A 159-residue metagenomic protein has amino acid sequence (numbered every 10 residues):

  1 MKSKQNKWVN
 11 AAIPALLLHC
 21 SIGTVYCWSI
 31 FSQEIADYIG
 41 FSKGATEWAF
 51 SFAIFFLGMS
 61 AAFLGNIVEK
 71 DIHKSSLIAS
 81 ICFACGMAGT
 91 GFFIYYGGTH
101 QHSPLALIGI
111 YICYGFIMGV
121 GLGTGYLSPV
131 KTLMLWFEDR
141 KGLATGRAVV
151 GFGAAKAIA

Functional and structural regions predicted by a protein language model:
Q5-C27: Pair of pore-lining "gating" transmembrane helices in MFS-fold secondary transporters
G23-Y26, G119-L127, A157: Small-residue-rich segments within alpha-helical transmembrane domains of MFS-like 12-TM solute carriers
S29-M59: Extracellular/periplasmic helix-loop-helix junction of adjacent transmembrane segments in MFS-like secondary
I35, G115, L122-F137, A144-T145: Intracellular juxtamembrane helix-capping segments at the cytosolic ends of symmetry-related transmembrane helices
S60-I72: Helix-to-loop junctions at the C-terminal end of transmembrane segments in multipass secondary transporters
I81-H102: C-terminal ends and interior cores of transmembrane alpha-helices in multi-pass membrane transporters/permeases
G86, Q101-T124: Hydrophobic core of transmembrane alpha-helices in multi-pass small-molecule transporters, especially MFS/SLC-type
E138-A159: Glycine-rich segments within core transmembrane alpha-helices of 12-TM secondary carriers
